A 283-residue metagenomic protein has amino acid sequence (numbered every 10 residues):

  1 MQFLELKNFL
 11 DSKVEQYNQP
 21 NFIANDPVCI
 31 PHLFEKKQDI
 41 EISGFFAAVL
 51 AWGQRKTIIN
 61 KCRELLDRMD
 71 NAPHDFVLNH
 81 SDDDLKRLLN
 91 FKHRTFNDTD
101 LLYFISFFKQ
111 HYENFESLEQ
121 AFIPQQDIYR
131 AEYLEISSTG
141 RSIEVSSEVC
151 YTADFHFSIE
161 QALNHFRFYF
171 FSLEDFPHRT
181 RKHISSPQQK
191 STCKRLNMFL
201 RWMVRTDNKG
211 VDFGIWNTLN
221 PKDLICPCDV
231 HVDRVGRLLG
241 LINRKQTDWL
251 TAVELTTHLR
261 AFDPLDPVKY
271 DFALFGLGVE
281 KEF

Functional and structural regions predicted by a protein language model:
M1-F283: HhH-family (HhH-GPD) DNA N-glycosylase catalytic core used in base-excision repair
